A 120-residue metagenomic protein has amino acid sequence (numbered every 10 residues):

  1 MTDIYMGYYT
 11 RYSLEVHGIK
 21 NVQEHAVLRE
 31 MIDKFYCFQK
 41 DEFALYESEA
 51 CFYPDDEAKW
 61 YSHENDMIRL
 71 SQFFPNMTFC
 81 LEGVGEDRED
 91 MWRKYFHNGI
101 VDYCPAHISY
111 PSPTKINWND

Functional and structural regions predicted by a protein language model:
M1-F35, N119-D120: Short, extreme N-terminal segment that most often corresponds to the first beta-strand
R29-D120: Charged interaction segments
